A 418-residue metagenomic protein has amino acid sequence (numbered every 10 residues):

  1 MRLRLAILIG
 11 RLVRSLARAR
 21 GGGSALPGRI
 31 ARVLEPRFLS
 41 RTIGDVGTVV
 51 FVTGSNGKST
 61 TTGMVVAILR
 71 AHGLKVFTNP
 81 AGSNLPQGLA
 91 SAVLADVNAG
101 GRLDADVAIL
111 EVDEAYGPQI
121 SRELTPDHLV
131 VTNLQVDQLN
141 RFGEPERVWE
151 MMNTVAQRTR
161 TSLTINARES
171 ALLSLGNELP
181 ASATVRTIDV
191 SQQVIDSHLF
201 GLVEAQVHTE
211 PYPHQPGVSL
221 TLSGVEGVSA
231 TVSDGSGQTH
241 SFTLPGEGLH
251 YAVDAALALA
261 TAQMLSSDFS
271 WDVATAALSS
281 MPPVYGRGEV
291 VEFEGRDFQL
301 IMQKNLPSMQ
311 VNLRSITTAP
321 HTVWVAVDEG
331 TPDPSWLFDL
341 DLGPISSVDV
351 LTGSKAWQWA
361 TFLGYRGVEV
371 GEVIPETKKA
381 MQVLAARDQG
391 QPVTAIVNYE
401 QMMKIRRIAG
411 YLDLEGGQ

Functional and structural regions predicted by a protein language model:
M1-A17, G22-S24, Q263-S270, A276-V284 (+1 more regions): ATP-dependent carboxylate-amine ligase
R2-T184: Phosphate-binding loop of NTP-binding sites
K58, Y116-P118, V136-Q138, S170-L172 (+5 more regions): Glycine-rich nucleotide phosphate-binding loop and flanking beta-alpha elements of Rossmann-like dinucleotide-binding
T62-A67, L259, A360, R406: A generic structural signal for short, well-ordered alpha-helical segments in conserved domains
V65, L69, L89-V93, A255-L265 (+1 more regions): Buried hydrophobic packing segments
Q87-L89, Q138-P145, Q193-G201, P334-S335 (+2 more regions): Short, charged, surface-exposed secondary-structure boundary motifs
E111, T132, T164, D254 (+3 more regions): Residue-level signal for inorganic ion chemistry
Q135-E292, R296, V370: Acidic, Mg2+-coordinating active-site environments of NTP-dependent enzymes
